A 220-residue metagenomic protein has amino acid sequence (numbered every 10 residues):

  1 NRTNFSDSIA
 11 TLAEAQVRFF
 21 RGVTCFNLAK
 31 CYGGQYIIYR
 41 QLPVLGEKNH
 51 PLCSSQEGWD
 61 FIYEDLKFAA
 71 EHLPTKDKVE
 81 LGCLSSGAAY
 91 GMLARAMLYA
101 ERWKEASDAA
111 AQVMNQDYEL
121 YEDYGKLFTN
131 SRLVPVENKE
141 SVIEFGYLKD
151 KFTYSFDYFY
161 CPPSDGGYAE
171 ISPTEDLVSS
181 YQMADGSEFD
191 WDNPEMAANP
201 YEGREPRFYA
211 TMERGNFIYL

Functional and structural regions predicted by a protein language model:
N1-A10, G46, N138, S155 (+1 more regions): Short intrinsically disordered, low-complexity coil segments enriched in acidic
N1-Y32, H50-E57, L66-V79, E195-A197 (+1 more regions): Conserved, well-structured interaction surfaces
T24-G34, Q116-D123: Secretory-pathway/luminal and periplasmic proteins that interact with or process carbohydrate-rich
A29-K30, G34-I37, D77-K78, A96-W103: Short coil/turn linking the two alpha-helices of tandem helical-hairpin repeats
G34-Q41, A70-L81, L120-K126: Glycine- and aromatic-rich loop/turn segments at beta-sheet edges
Q41-L45, Q112-N115: Short edge-strand/loop segments of extracellular domains
L45-E57, R102-E105: Structural transition elements
W59, Y63, K67-F68, C83-L220: An aromatic- and glycine-enriched ligand-binding surface/loop that stacks and positions planar moieties
